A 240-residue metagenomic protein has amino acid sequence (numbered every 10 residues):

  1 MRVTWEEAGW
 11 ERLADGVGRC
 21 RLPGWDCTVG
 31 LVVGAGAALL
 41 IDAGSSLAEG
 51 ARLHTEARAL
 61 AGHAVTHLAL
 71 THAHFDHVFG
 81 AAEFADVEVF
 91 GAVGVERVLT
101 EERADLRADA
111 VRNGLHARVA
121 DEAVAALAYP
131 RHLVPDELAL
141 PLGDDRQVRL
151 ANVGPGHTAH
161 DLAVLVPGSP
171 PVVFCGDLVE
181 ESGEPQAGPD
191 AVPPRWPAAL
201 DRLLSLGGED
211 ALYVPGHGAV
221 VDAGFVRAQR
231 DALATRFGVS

Functional and structural regions predicted by a protein language model:
M1-D15, D144-Q147: N-terminal amphipathic/basic leader segments beginning at the initiator methionine
A8-T55, L162-G176: Conserved beta-strand hairpin/beta-sheet module of binuclear metal-dependent hydrolase folds, prominently
R12, R97-N152, D201-L204: Metallo-beta-lactamase
G16, V32, D42, A57 (+9 more regions): Divalent metal-coordination and catalytic microenvironments
R19, L39-D42, T66-A69, R149-L150: Short catalytic-loop micro-motif centered on adjacent basic/acidic residues
A37-L39, S45-L47, A139, Q147-A228: Metallo-beta-lactamase
A48-G91, S205-D210: Active-site metal-binding motif and surrounding structural segment of the metallo-beta-lactamase
G224-S240: Short, electropositive alpha-helical surface patch
